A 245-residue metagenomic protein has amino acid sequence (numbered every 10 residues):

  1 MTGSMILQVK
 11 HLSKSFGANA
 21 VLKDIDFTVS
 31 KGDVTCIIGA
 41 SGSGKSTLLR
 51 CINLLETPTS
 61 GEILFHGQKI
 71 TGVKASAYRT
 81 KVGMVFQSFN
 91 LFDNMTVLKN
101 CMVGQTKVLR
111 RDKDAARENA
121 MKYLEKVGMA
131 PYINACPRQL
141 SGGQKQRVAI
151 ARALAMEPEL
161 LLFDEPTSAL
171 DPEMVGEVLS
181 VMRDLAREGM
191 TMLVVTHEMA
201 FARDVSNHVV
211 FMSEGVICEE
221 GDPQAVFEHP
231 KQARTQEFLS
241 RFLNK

Functional and structural regions predicted by a protein language model:
S4-P223: ABC family nucleotide-binding domain
E220, Q224-K245: C-terminal boundary and immediately downstream tail of ABC-type ATPase nucleotide-binding domains
